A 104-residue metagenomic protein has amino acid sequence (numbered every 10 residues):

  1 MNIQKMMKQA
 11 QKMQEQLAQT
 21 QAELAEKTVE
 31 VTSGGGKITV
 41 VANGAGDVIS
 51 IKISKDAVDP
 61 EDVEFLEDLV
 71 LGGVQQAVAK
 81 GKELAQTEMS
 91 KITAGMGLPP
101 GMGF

Functional and structural regions predicted by a protein language model:
M1-E30, K80-F104: Long amphipathic alpha-helical segments used for membrane anchoring, targeting, substrate engagement, or oligomerization
A10, G46, V70: Residue-level signature of catalytic and energy-coupling elements of molecular machines, predominantly ATP/GTP-dependent
E26, T32-K52: N-terminal intrinsically disordered, cationic/polar leader segments that include organellar targeting peptides
S33-G35, N43, G72, A94-M96 (+1 more regions): Short glycine-rich loop/turn motifs that provide flexible caps or phosphate-binding loops at active sites
I51-V63: A short interface-forming secondary-structure element
E64-D68: A short, well-structured alpha-helical segment
L69, G73-G81: Stable alpha-helical structural segments in soluble proteins, enriched in small hydrophobic residues
